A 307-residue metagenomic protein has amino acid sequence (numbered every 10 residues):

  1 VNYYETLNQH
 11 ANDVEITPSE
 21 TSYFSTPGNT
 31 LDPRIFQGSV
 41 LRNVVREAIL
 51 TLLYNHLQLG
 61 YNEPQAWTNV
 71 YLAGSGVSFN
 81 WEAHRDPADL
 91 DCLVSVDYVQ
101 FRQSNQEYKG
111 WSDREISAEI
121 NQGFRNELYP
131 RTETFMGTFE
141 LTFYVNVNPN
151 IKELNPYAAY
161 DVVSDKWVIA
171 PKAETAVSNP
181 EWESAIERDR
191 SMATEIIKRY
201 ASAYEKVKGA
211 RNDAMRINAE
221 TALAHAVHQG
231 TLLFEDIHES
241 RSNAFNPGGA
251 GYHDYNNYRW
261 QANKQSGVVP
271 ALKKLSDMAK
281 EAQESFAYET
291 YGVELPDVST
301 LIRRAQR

Functional and structural regions predicted by a protein language model:
V1-H10: Enriched but not universal
H10-P87, S95-R307: Catalytic core of pol beta-like nucleotidyltransferases
